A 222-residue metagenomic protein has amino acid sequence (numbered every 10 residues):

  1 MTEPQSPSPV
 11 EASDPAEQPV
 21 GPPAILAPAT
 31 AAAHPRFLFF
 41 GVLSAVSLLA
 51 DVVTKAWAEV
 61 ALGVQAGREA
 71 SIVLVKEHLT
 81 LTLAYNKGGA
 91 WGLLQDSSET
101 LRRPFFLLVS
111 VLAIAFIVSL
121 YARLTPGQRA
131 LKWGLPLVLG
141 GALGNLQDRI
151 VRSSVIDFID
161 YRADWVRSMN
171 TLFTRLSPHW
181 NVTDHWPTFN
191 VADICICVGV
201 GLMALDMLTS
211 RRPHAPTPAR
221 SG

Functional and structural regions predicted by a protein language model:
M1-G222: Alpha-helical transmembrane bundles and membrane-interface segments of multipass inner-membrane proteins
